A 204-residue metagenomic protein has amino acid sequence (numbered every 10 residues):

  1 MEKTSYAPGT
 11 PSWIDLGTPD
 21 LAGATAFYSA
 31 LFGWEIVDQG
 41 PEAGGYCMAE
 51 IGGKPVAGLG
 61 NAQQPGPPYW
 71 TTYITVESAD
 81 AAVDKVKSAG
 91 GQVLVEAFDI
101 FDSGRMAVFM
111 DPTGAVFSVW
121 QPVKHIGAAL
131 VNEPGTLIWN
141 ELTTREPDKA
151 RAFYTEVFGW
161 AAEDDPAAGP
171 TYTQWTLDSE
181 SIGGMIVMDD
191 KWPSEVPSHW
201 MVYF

Functional and structural regions predicted by a protein language model:
M1-A7, V83, K87-I138, E163-E180 (+2 more regions): Vicinal oxygen chelate
Y6-K54, S88, E96-G104, V108 (+1 more regions): Core segments of cupin and vicinal oxygen chelate
T10-P19, M48-E50, A62-K85, R105-F109 (+2 more regions): Vicinal oxygen chelate
A24-A26, L59, A82-D84, A150 (+1 more regions): Short acidic, gly/pro-rich beta-turn/loop elements at beta-sheet edges and active-site/ligand-binding grooves
P55, P68, V116: Glycine-rich acetyl-CoA-binding "A-motif" of GNAT/NAT acetyltransferases
P55-N61: Active-site-flanking structural segment that lines cofactor/substrate pockets
A57, G183-M185: Intrinsically disordered, low-complexity proline/glycine-rich segments
